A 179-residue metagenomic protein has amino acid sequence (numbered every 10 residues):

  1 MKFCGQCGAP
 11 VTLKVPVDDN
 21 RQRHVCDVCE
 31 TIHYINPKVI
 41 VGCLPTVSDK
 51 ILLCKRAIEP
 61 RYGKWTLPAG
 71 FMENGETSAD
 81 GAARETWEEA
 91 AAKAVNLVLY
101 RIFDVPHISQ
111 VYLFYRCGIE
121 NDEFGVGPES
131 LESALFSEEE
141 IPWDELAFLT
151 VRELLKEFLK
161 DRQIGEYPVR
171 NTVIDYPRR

Functional and structural regions predicted by a protein language model:
M1-C4, L159-D161, T172-R179: A broadly conserved sequence feature marking short terminus-proximal activation segments in nucleic acid-centric
M1-G42: Acidic, metal-coordinating catalytic segment for phosphate/diphosphate chemistry, firing primarily on the Nudix
F3, R23, L44, L53 (+2 more regions): Conserved hydrophobic/aromatic beta-strand scaffold that supports enzyme active sites
G5, T12, D27, L52 (+3 more regions): Nucleotide phosphate-binding site architecture
R21, N36-I40, T46, P60-Y62 (+3 more regions): Short connector loops at helix/strand junctions that flank enzyme active sites, especially segments positioning acidic
V28, R56, A69, C117 (+1 more regions): Active-site donor-binding loop signature of nucleotide-sugar glycosyltransferases
T46-E88: Conserved Nudix-box catalytic region and its N-terminal flanking loop in Nudix hydrolases and closely related
M72-E157, G165-Y167, R178-R179: Unchanged
